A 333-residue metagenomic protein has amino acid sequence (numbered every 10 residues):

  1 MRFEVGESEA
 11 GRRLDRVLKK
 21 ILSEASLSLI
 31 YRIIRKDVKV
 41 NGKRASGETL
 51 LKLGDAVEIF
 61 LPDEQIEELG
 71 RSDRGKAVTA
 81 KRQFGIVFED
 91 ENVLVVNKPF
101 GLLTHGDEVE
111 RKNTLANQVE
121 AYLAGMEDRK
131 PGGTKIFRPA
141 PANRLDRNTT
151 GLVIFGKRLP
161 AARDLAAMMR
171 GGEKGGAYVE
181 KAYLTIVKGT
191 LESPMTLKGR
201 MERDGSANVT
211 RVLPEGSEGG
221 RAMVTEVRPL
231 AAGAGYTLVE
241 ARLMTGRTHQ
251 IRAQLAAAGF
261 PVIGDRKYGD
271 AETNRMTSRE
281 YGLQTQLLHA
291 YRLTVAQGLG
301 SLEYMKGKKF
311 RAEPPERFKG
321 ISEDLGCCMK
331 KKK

Functional and structural regions predicted by a protein language model:
M1-G205, E218, E313-K332: RNA pseudouridine synthases
M1-S28, I33, R82-F84, S217-V224 (+3 more regions): Pseudouridine synthases involved in rRNA/tRNA modification
G42-R44, A234, V239-R242: Short histidine-centered loop motifs in beta-beta connectors
S46-L50, E240, T285: Short, surface-exposed secondary-structure edge patches
A124, E192-S193, S206, A231-Y236 (+3 more regions): Short, conserved beta-turn/loop elements at beta-strand boundaries and strand-helix junctions
V227: Long C-terminal interaction/binding lobes of large macromolecular proteins
